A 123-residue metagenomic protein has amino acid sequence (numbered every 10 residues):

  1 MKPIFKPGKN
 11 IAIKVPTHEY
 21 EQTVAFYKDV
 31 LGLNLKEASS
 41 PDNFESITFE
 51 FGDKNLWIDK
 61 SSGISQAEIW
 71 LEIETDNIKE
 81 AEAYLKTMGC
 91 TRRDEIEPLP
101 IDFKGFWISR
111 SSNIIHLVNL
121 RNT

Functional and structural regions predicted by a protein language model:
M1-K6, K86-T123: Vicinal oxygen chelate
M1-V24, I69-L71, R121-T123: N-terminal beta-strand motif that seeds the catalytic metal site of vicinal oxygen chelate
P16, S61, E74: Residue-level recognition of the GNAT/N-acetyltransferase active site
E21, K79-Y84: Short amphipathic alpha-helices within nucleic acid-binding modules
T23-K28, L85, S112: Conserved active-site tyrosine of GNAT-family acetyltransferases
G32-S40, C90-I96: Short secondary-structure junctions
N34-E68, N113-N122: Conserved short beta-strand elements that form part of the metal-binding/catalytic scaffold of enzyme active sites
S46, E72, K104-W107: Short hydrophobic/aromatic beta-strand element in the GNAT-like acyltransferase core that lines or flanks the acyl-donor
